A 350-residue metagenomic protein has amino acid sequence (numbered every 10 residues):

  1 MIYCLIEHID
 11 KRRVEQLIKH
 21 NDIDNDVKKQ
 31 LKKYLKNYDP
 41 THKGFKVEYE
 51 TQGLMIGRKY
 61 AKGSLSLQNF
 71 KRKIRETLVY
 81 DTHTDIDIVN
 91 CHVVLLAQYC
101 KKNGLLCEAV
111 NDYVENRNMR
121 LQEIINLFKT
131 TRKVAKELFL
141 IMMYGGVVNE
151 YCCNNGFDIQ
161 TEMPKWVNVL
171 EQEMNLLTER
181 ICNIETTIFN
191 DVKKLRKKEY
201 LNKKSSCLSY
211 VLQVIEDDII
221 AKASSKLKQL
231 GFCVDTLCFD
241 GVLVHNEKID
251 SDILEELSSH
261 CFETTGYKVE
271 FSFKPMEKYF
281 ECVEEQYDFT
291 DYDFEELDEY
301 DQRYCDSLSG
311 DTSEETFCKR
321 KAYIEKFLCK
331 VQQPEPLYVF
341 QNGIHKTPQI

Functional and structural regions predicted by a protein language model:
M1-R75, V79-D81, T264-Q349: Non-catalytic nucleic-acid-binding interfaces of large nucleic-acid enzymes and RNP effectors
M55-N202: Helical catalytic core of nucleic-acid polymerases
T77-D81, N90, S206, Q229-G231 (+1 more regions): Short, well-ordered loop/turn elements at secondary-structure boundaries
D81-T84, H92, V234, G241 (+2 more regions): Beta-sheet entry/capping signal
D85-I88, F139, C233-N246: Catalytic palm active-site di-aspartate
N202-Q213: Short glycine-/aliphatic-rich beta-strand segments at the starts of folded cytosolic domains
L212-Q229: Short amphipathic alpha-helix segments
L243-E255: Catalytic palm subdomain of template-directed nucleic-acid polymerases, centered on the conserved carboxylate motif
